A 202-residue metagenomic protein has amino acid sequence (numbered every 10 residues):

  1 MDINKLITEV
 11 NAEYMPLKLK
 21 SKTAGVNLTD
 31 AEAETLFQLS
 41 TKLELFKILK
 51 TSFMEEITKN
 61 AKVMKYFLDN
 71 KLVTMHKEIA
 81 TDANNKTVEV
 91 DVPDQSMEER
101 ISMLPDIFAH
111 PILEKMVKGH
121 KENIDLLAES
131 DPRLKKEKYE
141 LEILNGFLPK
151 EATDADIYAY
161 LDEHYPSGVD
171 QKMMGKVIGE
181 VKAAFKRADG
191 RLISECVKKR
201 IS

Functional and structural regions predicted by a protein language model:
D2-L72, H76, T81-K86, P93-S202: Charged, compositionally biased, marginally structured helical/coil segments
